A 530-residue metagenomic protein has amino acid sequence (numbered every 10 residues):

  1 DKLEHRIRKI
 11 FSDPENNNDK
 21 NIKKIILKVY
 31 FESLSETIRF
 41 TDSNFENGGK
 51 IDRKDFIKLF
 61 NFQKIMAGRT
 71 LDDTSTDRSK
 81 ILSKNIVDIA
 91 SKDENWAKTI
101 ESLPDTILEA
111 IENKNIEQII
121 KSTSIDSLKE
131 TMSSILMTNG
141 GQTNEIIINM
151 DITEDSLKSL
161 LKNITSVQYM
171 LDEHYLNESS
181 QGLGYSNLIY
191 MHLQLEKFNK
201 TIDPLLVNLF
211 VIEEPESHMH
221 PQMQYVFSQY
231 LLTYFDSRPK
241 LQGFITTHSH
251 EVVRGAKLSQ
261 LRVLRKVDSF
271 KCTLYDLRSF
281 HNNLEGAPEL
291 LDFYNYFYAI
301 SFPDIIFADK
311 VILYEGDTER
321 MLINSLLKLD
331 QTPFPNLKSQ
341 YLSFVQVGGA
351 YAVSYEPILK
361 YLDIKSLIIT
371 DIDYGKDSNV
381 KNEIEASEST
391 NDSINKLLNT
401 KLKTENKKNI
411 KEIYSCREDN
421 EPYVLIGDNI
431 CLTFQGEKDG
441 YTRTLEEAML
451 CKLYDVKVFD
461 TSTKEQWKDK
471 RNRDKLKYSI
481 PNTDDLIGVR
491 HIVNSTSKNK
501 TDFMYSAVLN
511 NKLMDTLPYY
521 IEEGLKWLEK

Functional and structural regions predicted by a protein language model:
D1-S91, N95-S102, E285, E383-P422: Glycine-rich phosphate-binding loops of NTPases
S12, N17-N18, K54, A299-L313 (+1 more regions): Acidic, Mg2+-coordinating catalytic modules of nucleic-acid enzymes
T37-D55, S134, M150-I152, Y175 (+4 more regions): Short alpha-helical segments and helix-capping/turn motifs at coil-helix boundaries
K58-F62, L206, K257-Q260, S339-Q340 (+2 more regions): Short glycine-/polar-rich loops that comprise or flank the Walker A/P-loop and associated switch/sensor motifs
L59, A67, L71-I212: Extended helical coiled-coil dimerization/tether regions that scaffold and oligomerize large DNA-maintenance assemblies
M66-R69, Y169-L171, R265, Y314-T318: Flexible glycine-/small-residue-rich
D72-T76, V252-G255, F270-D276, G375-E388 (+1 more regions): Switch/connector loops and helix/strand junctions flanking conserved nucleotide-binding motifs in nucleotide-processing
V167-S301, M321, M504-S506, N510-K530: Switch/communication elements of ASCE P-loop NTPase nucleotide-binding domains
